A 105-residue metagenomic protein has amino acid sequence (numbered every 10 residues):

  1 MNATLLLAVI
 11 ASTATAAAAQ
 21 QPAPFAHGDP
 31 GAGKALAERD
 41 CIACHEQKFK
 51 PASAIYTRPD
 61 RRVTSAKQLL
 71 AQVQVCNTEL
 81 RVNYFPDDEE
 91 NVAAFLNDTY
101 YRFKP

Functional and structural regions predicted by a protein language model:
N2-A18: Classic N-terminal secretory signal peptides
S12, R39, V75, F95-D98: Residues within well-ordered alpha-helical secondary structure of globular protein domains
T15-L36: Electrostatic cytochrome c docking/interface patches
F25, R61, R81-Y84: Pocket-edge positions in alpha/beta enzyme catalytic cores
P30-K34, E38, E46-T78: Gly/Gly-Pro-rich "capping" loops immediately C-terminal to redox-active cysteine motifs in periplasmic/lumenal
A43: Short, cysteine/histidine-rich loop/knuckle motifs that typically chelate Zn2+
V82-P105: C-terminal capping alpha-helices of c-type cytochrome domains
